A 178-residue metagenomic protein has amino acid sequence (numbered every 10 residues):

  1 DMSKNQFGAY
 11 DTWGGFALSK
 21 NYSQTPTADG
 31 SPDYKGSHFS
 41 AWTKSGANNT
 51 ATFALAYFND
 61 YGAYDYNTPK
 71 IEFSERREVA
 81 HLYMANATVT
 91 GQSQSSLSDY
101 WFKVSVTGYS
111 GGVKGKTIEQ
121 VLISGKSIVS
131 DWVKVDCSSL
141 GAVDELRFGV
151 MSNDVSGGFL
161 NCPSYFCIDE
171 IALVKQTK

Functional and structural regions predicted by a protein language model:
D1-D65: N-terminal targeting leaders for non-cytosolic proteins
Q6, Q24, Q92-Q94, Q120 (+1 more regions): Residue-identity detector for glutamine
W42-N49, D99, C137-V143: Short, surface-exposed loop and linker segments with low hydrophobicity and enrichment for Pro/Ser/Thr
Y61-F73, G158-C162: Short aromatic-glycine motifs in intrinsically disordered, low-complexity regions
N67-E78, V135-G141: Extracellular and analogous surface-interaction loops
E72-E75, L97-D99, S139, N161-S164: Generic structural signal for beta-strand residues in well-ordered domains
E75-R76, H81-G125: Extracellular ligand-binding interfaces
V104-K178: Terminal, low-complexity interaction segments
